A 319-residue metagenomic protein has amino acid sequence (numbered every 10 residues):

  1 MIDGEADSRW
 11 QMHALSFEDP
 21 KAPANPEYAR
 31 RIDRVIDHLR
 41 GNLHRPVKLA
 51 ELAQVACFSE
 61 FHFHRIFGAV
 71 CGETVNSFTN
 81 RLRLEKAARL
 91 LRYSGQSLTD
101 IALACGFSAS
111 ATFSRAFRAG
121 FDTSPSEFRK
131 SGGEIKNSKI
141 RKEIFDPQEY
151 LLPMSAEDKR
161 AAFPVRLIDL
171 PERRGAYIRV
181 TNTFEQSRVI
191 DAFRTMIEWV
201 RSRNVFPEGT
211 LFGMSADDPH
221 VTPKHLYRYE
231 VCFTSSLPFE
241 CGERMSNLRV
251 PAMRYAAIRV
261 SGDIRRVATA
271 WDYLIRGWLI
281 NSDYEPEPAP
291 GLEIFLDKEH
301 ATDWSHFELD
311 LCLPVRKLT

Functional and structural regions predicted by a protein language model:
I2-D7: Amphipathic alpha-helical segments enriched in hydrophobic/aromatic residues interleaved with Lys/Arg
S8-P23, P46-L82, A102-S124: Basic/polar phosphate-binding segments, predominantly the helix-turn-helix DNA-binding elements of transcriptional
F17-V47, N80-Q96: A short, Lys/Arg-enriched amphipathic alpha-helix from helix-turn-helix/homeodomain DNA-binding modules
L39, F63, L274: Conserved hydrophobic/aromatic pocket- or pore-lining residues that grip, position, or stack substrates in active sites
I66-A69, S77-F78, E85, R89-R92 (+3 more regions): A solvent-exposed interaction/effector surface
